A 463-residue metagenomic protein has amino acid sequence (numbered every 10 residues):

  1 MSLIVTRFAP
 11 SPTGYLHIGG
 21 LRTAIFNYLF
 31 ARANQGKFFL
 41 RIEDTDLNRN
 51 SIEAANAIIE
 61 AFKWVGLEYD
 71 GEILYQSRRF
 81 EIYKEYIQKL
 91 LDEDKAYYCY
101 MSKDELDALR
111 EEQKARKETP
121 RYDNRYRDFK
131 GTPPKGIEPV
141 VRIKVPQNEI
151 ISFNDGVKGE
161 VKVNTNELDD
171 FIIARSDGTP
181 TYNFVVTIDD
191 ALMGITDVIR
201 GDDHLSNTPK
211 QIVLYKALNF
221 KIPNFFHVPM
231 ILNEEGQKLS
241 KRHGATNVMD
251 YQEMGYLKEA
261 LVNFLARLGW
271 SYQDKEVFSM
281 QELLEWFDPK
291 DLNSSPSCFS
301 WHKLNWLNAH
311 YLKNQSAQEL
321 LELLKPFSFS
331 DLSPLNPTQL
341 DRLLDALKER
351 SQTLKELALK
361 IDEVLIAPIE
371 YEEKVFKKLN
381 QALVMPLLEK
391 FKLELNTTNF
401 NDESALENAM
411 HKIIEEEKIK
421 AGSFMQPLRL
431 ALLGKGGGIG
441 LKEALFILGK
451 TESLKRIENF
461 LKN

Functional and structural regions predicted by a protein language model:
M1-A115, N207-F220: N-terminal Rossmann-like or analogous alpha/beta NTP/dinucleotide-binding catalytic cores that position adenine
M1-S11, K37, E68-L74, R78-E81 (+4 more regions): Basic, alpha-helical terminal appendages of large translation-related enzymes
N27, I58, L90, D94 (+8 more regions): Residue-level signal for inorganic ion chemistry
A55, V262, A317-K325, V384 (+2 more regions): An amphipathic alpha-helix signature
I59, K84-L91, V262-L265, L284 (+2 more regions): Non-transmembrane alpha-helical segments in soluble domains of secreted/periplasmic/extracellular proteins
Y97-Y98, S102-H227, L232-L239, N247 (+1 more regions): Active-site cores that bind ATP or allylic diphosphates and position pyrophosphate for catalysis
L218-N224, V228-Y371, L433-N463: Catalytic adenosine-cofactor/nucleotide-binding cores of aminoacyl-tRNA synthetases and other
